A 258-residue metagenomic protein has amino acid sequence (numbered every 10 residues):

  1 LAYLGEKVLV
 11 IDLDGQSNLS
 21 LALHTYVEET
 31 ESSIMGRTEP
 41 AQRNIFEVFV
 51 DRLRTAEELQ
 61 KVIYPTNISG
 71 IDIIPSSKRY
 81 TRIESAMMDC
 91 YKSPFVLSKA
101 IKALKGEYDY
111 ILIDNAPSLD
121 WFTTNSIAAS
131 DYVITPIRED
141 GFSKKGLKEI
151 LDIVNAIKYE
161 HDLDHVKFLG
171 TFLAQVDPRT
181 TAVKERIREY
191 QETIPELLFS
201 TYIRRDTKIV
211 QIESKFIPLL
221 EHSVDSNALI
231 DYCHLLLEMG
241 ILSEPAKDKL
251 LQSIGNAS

Functional and structural regions predicted by a protein language model:
L1-S258: P-loop NTP-binding core
